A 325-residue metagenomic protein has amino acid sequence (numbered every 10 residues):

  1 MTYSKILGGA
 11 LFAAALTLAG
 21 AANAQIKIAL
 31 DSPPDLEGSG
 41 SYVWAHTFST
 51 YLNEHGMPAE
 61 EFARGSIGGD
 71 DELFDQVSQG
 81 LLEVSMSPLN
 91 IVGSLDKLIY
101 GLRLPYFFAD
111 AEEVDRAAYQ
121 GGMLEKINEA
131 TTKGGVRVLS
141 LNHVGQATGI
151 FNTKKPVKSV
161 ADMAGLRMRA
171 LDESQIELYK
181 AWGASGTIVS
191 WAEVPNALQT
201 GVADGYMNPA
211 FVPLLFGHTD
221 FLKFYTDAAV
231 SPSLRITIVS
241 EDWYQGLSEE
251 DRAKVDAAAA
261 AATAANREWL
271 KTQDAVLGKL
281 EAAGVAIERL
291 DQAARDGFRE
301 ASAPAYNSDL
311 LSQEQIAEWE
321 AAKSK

Functional and structural regions predicted by a protein language model:
M1, A24-Q25: Absolute protein N-terminus
M1-A10: Bacterial N-terminal signal peptides that target proteins for export
G9, Q25-V114, E129-K325: N-terminal secretory/targeting leader peptides
A19-A21: N-terminal signal peptide c-region/cleavage motif recognized by signal peptidases
A117-E129: Signature of the catalytic double-stranded beta-helix
